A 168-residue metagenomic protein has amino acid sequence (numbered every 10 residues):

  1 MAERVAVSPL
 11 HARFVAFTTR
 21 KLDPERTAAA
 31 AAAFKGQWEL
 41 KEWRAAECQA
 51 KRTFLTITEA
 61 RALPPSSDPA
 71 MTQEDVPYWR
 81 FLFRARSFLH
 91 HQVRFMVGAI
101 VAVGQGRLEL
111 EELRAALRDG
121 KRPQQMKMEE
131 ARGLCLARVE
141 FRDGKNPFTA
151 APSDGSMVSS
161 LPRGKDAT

Functional and structural regions predicted by a protein language model:
M1-T168: Structured-RNA-binding interfaces characteristic of tRNA pseudouridine synthases
